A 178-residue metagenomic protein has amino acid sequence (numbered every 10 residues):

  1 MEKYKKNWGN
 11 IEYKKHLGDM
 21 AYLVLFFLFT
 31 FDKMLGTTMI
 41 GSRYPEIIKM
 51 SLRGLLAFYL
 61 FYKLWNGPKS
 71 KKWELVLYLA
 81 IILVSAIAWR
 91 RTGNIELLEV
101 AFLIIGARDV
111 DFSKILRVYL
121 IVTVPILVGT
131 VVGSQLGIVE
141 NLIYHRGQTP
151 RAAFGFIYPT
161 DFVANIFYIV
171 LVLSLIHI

Functional and structural regions predicted by a protein language model:
E2-K63, V84-A88, G133-L136: N-terminal signal-anchor transmembrane segment
K15-L23, N66-Y78, I115-T123: Membrane-interfacial loop-to-transmembrane alpha-helix junctions, especially the N-terminal start
E46-Y59, N94-L103, A107, T160-V170: Membrane-embedded alpha-helical segments of multi-pass membrane proteins, especially the transmembrane helices
F61-N94, L98: Generic detector of solvent-exposed, compositionally biased contiguous segments
Y62-W65, A107-R108, F112, L116 (+2 more regions): Membrane-water interface at transmembrane helix exits
V84-T123: Transmembrane alpha-helical segments and their membrane-water interfaces
V128-D161: Membrane-interfacial helix-loop-helix modules of multi-pass inner-membrane proteins that assemble, modify, or transport
I176-I178: Conserved small/polar residues in nucleotide/adenosyl-binding loops
